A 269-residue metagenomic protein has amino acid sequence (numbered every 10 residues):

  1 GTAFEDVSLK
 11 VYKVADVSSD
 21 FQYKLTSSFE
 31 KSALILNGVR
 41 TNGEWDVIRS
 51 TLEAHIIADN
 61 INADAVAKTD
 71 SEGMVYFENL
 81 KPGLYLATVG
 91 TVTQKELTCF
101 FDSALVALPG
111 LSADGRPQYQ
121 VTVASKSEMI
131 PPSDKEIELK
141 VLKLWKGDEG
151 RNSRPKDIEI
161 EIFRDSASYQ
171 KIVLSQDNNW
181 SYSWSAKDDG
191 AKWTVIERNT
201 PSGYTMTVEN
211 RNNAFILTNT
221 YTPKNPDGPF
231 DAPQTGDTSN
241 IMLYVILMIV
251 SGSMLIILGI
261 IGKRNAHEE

Functional and structural regions predicted by a protein language model:
G1-E269: Solvent-exposed loop/turn and edge beta-strand elements of beta-rich ligand-binding domains
